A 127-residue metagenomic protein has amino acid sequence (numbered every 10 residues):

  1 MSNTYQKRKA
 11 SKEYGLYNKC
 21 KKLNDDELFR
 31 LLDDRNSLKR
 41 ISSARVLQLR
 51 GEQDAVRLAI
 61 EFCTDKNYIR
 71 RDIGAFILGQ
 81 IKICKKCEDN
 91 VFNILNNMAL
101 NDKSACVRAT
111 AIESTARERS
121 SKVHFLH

Functional and structural regions predicted by a protein language model:
M1-S2, Y14-L16, E27-L32, K66-I69: Short hydrophobic/aromatic-rich motifs at helix boundaries and adjacent loops
S2-C20, L38-E52, E61, D72-K86 (+1 more regions): Structural detector for internal amphipathic alpha-helices that build alpha-solenoid repeat scaffolds
N18-L31, E52-T64, K85-L100, S120-H127: Amphipathic alpha-helical scaffolding segments comprising HEAT/armadillo-like alpha-solenoid repeats
R35-N36, K66-N67, K103-S104: Short inter-helical turns and helix N-cap capping residues of alpha-solenoid HEAT/ARM repeat scaffolds
